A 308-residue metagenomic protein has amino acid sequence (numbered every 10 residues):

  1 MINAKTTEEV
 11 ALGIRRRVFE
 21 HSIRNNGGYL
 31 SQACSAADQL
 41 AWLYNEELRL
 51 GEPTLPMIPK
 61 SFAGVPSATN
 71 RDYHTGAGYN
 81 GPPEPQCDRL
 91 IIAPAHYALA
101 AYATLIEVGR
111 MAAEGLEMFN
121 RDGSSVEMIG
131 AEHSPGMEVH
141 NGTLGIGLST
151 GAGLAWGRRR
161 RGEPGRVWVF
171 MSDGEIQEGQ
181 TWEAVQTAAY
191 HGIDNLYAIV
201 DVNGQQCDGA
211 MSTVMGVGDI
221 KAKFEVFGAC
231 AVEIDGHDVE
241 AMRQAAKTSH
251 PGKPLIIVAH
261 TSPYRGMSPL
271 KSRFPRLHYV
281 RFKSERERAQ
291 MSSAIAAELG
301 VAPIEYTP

Functional and structural regions predicted by a protein language model:
M1-I14: N-terminal hydrophobic or amphipathic helices/low-complexity stretches enriched in small/hydrophobic/Pro/Gly
A11, Y29, P94, Q177 (+1 more regions): Charged, low-complexity surface patches
A11-G27, D201-N203: N-terminal capping segment at the start of a domain
H21, C34-Y190: Cofactor-binding active-site loop characterized by glycine-rich and histidine/acidic residues
N26-C34: Structural motif
S31, I91, I256-V258: A structural signal for short, well-ordered beta-strand segments and their strand-loop junctions that often border
G78-Y79, C87, S125-P308: Glycine-rich ThDP/TPP pyrophosphate-binding loop and its adjacent helix/strand module within ThDP-dependent enzymes
